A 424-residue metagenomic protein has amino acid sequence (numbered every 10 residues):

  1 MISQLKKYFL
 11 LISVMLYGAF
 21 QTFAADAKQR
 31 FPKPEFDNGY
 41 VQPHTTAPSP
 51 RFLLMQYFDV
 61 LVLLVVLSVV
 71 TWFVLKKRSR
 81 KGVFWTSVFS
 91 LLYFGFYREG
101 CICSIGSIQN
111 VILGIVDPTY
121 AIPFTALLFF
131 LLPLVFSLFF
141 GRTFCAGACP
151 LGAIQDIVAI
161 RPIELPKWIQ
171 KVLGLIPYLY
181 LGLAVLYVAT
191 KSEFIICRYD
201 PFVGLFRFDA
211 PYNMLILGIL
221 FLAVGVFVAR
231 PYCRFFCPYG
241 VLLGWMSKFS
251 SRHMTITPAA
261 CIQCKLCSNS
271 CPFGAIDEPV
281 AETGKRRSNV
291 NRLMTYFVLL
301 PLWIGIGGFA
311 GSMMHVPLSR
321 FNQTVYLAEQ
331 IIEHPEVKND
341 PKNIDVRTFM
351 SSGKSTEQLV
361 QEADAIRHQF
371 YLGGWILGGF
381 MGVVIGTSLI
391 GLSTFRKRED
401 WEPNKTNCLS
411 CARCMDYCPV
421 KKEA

Functional and structural regions predicted by a protein language model:
M1-D26: N-terminal secretory/membrane targeting signals
T22-A424: Non-ligating segments of multi-cofactor redox enzymes
